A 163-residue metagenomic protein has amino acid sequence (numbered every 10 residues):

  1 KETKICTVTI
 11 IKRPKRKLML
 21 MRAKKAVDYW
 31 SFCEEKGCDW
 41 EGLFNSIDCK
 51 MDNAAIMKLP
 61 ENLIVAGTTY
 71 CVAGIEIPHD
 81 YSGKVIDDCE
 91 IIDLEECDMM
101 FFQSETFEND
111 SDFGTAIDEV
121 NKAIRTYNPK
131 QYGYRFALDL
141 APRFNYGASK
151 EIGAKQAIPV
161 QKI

Functional and structural regions predicted by a protein language model:
K1-I163: A solvent-exposed interaction/effector surface
